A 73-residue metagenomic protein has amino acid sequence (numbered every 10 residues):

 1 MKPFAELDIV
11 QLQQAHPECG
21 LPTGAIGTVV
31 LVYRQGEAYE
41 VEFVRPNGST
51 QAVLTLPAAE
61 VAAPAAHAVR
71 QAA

Functional and structural regions predicted by a protein language model:
P3-H67, A72: Basic/aromatic-rich interaction segments and small domains that mediate binding to polyanionic partners
